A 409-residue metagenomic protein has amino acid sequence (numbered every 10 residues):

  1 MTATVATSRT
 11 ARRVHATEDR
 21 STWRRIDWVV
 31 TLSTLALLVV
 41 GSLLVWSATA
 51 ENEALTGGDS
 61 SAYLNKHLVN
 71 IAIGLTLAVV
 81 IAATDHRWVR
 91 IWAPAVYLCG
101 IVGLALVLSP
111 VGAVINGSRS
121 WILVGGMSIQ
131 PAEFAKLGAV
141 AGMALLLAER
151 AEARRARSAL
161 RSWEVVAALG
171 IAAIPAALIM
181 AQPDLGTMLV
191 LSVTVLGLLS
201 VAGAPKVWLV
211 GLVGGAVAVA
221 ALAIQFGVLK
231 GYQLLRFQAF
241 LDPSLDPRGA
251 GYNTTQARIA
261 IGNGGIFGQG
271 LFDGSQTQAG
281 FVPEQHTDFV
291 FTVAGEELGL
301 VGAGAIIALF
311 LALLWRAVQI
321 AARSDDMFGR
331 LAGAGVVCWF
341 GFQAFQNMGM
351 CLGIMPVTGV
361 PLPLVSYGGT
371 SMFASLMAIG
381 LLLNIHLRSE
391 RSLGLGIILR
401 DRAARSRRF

Functional and structural regions predicted by a protein language model:
M1-T17, Q346-F409: A juxtamembrane structural motif centered on a specific transmembrane helix
A11-R25, G58: Cytosolic juxtamembrane amphipathic/interface segments immediately preceding and feeding into a transmembrane helix
T31-S47, E53-N253, T292-M350, M377 (+2 more regions): Hydrophobic alpha-helical transmembrane segments of multi-pass inner membrane proteins, especially in bacterial systems
L106, A176-Q182, N263-F267, G295-E296 (+1 more regions): Transmembrane alpha-helix interface/packing and boundary motifs in multi-pass membrane proteins, characterized by
A172-G186, I261-Q276, G280: Membrane-helix interface and discontinuous TM-entry motifs in multi-pass inner-membrane proteins
D184-L189, Q269-G274, Q285-T287, G304 (+4 more regions): Transmembrane helix boundary and interhelical junction motifs in multipass membrane proteins
G265-V301, S324: Long extracytoplasmic/lumenal interhelical loops at the membrane interface of multi-pass membrane proteins
